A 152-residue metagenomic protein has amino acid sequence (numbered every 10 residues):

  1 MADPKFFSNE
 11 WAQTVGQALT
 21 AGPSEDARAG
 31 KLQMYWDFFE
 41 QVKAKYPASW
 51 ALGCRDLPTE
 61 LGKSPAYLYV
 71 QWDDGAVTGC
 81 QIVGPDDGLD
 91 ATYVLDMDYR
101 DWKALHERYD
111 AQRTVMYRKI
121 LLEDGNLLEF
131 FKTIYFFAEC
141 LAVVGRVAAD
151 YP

Functional and structural regions predicted by a protein language model:
M1-P152: Feature captures hydrophobic
